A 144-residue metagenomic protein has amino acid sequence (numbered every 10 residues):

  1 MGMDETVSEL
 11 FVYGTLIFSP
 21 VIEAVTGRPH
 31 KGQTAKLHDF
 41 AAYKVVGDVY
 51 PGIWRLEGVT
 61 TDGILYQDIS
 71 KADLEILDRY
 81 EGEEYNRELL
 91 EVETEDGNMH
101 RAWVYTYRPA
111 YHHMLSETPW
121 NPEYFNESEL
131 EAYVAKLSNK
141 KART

Functional and structural regions predicted by a protein language model:
G2-T144: Glycine-aromatic micro-motifs
